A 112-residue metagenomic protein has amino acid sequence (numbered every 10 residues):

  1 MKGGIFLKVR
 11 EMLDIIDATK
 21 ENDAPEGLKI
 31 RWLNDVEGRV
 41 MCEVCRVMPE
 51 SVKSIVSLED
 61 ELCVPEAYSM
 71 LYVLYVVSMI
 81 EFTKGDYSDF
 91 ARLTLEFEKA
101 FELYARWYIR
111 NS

Functional and structural regions predicted by a protein language model:
M1-D60, S88-L95, K99-S112: Conserved short "hinge" loops at termini or chain/domain junctions
E61-L71: Structural motif
M70-F82: Short, hydrophobic/amphipathic alpha-helical patches that form generic packing surfaces within helical domains
G85: Positively charged, phosphate-engaging catalytic surfaces used for nucleic-acid and nucleotide handling
